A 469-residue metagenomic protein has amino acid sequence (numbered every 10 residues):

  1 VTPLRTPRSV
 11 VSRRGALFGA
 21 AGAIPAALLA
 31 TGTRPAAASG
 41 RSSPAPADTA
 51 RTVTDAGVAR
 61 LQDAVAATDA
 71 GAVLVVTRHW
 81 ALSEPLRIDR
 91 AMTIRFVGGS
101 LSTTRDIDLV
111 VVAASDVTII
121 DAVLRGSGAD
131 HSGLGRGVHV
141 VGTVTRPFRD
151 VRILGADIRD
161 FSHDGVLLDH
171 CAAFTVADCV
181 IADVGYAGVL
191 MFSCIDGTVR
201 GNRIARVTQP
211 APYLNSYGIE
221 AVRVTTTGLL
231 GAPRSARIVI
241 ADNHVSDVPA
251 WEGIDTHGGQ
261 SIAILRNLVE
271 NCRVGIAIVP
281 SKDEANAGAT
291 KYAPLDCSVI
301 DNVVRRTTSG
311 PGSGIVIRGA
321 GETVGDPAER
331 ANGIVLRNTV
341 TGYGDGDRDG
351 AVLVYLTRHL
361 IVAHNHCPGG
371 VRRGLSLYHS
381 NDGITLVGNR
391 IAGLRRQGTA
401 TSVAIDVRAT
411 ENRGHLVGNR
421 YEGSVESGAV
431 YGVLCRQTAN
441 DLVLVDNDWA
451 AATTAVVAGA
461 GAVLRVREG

Functional and structural regions predicted by a protein language model:
V1-V11, I24-A27, A37: N-terminal secretory signal peptides
V11-A21: N-terminal export leaders
A36-A66, H79, E468-G469: Right-handed parallel beta-helix/beta-solenoid
A56-Q62, A70-L109, L124, T453-T454: N-terminal extracellular ligand-recognition/capping segment immediately after the signal peptide
D69, D89-A91, F96, A113-S115 (+33 more regions): Parallel beta-helix/beta-solenoid
L82-R87, T103-D108, S127-R136, S162-D169 (+12 more regions): Short glycine/acidic-rich loop motifs that flank beta-strands on beta-rich extracellular proteins
D89, R105-R234, V248: Right-handed parallel beta-helix
